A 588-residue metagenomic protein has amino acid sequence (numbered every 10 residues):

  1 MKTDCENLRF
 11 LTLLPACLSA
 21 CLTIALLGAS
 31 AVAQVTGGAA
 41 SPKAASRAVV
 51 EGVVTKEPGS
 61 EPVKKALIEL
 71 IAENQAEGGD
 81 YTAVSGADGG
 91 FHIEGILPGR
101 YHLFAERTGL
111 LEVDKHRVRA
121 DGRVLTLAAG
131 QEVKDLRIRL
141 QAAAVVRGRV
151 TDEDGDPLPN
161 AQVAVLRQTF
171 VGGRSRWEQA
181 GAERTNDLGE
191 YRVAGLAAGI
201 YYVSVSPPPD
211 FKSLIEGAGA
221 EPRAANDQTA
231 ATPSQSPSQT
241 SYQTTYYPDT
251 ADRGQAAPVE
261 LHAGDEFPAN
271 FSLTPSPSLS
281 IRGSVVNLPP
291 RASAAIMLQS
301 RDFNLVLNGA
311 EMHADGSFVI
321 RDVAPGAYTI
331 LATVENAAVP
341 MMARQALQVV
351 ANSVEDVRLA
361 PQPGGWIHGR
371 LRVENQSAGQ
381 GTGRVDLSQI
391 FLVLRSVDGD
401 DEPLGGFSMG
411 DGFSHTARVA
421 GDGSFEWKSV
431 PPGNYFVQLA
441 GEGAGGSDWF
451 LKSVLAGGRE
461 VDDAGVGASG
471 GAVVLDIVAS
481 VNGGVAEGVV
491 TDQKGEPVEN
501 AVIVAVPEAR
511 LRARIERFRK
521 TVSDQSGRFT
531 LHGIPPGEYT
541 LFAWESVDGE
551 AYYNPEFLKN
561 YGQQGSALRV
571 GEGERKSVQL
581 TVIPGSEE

Functional and structural regions predicted by a protein language model:
M1-L14: N-terminal secretory signal peptides that target proteins for export/translocation
K2-C5, C21-L22, L26-E588: Long luminal/extracellular ectodomains of secretory-pathway precursor proteins
